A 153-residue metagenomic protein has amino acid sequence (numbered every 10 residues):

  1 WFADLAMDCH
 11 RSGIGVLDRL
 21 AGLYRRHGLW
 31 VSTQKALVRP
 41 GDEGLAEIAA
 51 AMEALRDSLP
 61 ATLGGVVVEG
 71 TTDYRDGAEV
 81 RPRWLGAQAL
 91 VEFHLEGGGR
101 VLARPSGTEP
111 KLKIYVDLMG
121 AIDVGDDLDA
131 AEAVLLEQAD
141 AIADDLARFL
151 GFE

Functional and structural regions predicted by a protein language model:
W1-P105, K113-Y115, I122-E153: Phosphate-binding and adjacent anionic-ligand microenvironments
